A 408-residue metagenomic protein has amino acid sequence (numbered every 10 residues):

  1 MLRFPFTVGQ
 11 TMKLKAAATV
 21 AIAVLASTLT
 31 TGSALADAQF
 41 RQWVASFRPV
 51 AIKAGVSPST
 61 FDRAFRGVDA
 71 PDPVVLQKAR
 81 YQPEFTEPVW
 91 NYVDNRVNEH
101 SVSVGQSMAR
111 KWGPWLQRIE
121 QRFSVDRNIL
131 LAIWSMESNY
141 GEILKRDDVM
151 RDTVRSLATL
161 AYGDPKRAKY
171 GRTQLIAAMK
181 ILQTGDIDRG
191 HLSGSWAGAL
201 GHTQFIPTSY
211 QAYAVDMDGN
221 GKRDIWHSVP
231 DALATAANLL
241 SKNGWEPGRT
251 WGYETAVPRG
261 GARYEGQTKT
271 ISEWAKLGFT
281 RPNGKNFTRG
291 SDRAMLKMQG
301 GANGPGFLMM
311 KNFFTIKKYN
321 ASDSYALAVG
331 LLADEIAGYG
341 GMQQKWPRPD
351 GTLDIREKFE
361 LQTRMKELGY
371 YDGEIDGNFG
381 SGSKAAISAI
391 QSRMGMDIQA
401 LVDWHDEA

Functional and structural regions predicted by a protein language model:
F4-A21: Bacterial N-terminal signal peptides that target proteins for export
V20-T28: Bacterial N-terminal signal peptides
T28, R155-G163, M179-I181, E265-A408: Cell-envelope/ECM-targeting effectors and their regulatory/trafficking segments
T30-A36: Sec/Tat signal peptide C-region and signal peptidase I cleavage site
D37-R122: An acidic, Gly/Ser/Thr/Pro-rich helix-cap/linker signature
A45-F61, R66-P73, Q117, Q121-S124 (+10 more regions): Sec-exported extracytoplasmic/periplasmic mature domains
W90-S241, W251: Acidic/His-rich structured neighborhood in mature extracellular/periplasmic domains
R189, S193-K318, A326, Q344-K345: Flexible, glycine-rich surface segments
